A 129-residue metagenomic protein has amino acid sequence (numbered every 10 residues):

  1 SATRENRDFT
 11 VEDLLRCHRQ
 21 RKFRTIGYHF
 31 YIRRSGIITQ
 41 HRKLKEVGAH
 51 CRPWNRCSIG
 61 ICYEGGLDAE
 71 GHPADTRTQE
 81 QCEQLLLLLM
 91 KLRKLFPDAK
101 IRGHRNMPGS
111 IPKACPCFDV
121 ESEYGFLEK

Functional and structural regions predicted by a protein language model:
S1, Y63-L67: Short, histidine-centered active-site or binding-site loop motifs used for metal coordination, general acid-base
S1-E46, N55: Short, conserved "active-site rim" segments that organize catalytic pockets and cofactor/ligand binding
S1-E5, A49, G71-Q79: Second-shell loop/turn segments in exported
R19, G48-H50, L88-M90: Short, well-ordered helical secondary-structure segments
F30, I61, H104: Conserved, mostly hydrophobic/aromatic
R34-I37, K43, N55-C57, G66-K129: Basic/polar, cationic surfaces and motifs that engage anionic cell-wall and phosphate/carboxylate ligands
A49-R56, G60-C62: Short glycine/proline-enriched loop/turn "hinge" motifs that connect secondary-structure elements and lie
